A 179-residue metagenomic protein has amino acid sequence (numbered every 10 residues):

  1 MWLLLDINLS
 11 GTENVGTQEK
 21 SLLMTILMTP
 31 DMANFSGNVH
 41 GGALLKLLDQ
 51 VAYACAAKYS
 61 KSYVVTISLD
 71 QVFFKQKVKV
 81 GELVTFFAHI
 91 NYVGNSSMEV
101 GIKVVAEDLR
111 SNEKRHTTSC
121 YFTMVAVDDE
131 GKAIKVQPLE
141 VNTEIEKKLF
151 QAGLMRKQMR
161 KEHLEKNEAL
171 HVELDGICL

Functional and structural regions predicted by a protein language model:
L9-G11, Q18, L22, K79-V80 (+1 more regions): HotDog/MaoC-like acyl-thioester-processing domains
G11, G16-S21, V39, Q50-Y92 (+2 more regions): Hydrophobic beta-strand-centered segment that forms part of the acyl-chain substrate-binding groove
L23-L27: Active-site-flanking beta-strand signature of metal-NTP-handling nucleotidyl enzymes and homologous cyclase-like
T29-D31, F35, E130-K135: Glycine-rich, flexible loop/turn motifs
A33-K46, I177-L179: A conserved, well-ordered hydrophobic junction motif at loop->secondary-structure transitions
